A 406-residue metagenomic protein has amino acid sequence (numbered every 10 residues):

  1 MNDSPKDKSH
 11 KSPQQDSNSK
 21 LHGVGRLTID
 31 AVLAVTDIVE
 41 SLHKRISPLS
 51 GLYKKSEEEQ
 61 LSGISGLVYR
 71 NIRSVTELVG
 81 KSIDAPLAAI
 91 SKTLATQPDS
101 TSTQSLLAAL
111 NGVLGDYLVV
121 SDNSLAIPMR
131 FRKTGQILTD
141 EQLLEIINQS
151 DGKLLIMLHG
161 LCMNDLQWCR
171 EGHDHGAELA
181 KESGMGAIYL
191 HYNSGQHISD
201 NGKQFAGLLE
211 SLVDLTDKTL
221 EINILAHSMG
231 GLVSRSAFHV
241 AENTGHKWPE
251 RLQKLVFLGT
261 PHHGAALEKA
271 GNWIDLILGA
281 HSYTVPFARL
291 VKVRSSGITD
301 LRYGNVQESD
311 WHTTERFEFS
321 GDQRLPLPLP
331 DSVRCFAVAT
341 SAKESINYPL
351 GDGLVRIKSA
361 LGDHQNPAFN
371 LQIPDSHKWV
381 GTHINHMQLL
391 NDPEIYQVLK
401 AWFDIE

Functional and structural regions predicted by a protein language model:
N2, S12, S19, S41-K44 (+6 more regions): Serine-dependent carboxylesterase/thioesterase catalytic core of lipase-like alpha/beta-hydrolase/SGNH enzymes
N2-L190, D200, P393-Q397, A401-E406: Flexible, membrane-associating and regulatory peripheral segments of lipid-active enzymes
K20-G23, D99-T101, L107, H239-E406: Helical cap/lid subdomain of alpha/beta-hydrolase-fold lipid enzymes that gates access to the catalytic pocket
G25, A31-A34, S65, G176 (+13 more regions): Small-side-chain structural scaffolding
R132-E145, E171, L209-V213, E308-L327: A Trp-anchored, charged/polar loop motif used as the substrate-binding/catalytic surface of acyl/ester-handling
I147-S150, K181, T216, P249 (+1 more regions): Short, flexible hinge/linker loops that cap or flank conserved catalytic cores
D151-K153, M185, K218-I222, V333: Short coil/turn segments at beta-strand junctions that form active-site/ligand-binding loops
